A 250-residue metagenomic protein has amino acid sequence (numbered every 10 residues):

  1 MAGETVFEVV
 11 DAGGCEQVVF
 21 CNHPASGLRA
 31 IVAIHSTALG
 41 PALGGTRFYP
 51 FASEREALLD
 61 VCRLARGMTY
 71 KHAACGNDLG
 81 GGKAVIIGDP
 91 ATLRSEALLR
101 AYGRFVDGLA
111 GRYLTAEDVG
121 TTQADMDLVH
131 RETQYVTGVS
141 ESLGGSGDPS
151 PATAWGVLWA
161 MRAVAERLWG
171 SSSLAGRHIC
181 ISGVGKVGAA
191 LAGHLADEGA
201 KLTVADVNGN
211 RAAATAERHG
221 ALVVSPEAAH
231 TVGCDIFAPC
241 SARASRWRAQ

Functional and structural regions predicted by a protein language model:
M1-L143: N-terminal ligand-binding/catalytic initiation module
M1-V10, E16, C21, T69 (+6 more regions): Metal-centered catalytic cores of metalloenzymes
A52, D206, S241: Conserved residues at beta->alpha junctions
L99, G103, M126, A192 (+2 more regions): Short amphipathic alpha-helical segments and helix-helix/interface helices
T122, H230, A244-S245: Short acidic loop-to-helix transition motifs that present clustered carboxylates
D148-A238: Glycine-rich phosphate/diphosphate-binding loop of Rossmann-like nucleotide-binding domains
C240-R248: Beta-loop-alpha module in the N-terminal Rossmann-like domain of NAD(P)-dependent dehydrogenases, especially those
